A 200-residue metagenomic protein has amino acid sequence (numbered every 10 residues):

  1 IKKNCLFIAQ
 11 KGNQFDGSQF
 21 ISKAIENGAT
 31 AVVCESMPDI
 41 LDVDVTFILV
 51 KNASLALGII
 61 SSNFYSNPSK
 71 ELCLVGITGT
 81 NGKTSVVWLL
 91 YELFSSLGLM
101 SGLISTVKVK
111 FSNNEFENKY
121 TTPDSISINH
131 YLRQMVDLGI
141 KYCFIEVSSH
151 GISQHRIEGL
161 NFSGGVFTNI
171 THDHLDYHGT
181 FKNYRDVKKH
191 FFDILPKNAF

Functional and structural regions predicted by a protein language model:
I1-I59: N-terminal leader/targeting and accessory segments in enzymes
L57-F200: Phosphate-binding loop of NTP-binding sites
